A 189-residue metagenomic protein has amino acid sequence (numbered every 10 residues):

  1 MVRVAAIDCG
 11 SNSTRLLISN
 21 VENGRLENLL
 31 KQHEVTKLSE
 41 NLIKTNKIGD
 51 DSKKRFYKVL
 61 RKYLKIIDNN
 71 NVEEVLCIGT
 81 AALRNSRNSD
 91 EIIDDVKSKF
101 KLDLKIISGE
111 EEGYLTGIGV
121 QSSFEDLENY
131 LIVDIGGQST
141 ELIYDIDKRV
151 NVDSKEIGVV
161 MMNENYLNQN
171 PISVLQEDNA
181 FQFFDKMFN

Functional and structural regions predicted by a protein language model:
M1-C9, L17-I132, I143-N189: Nucleotide/phosphate-binding catalytic cleft detector across ATP-hydrolyzing and phosphate-transferring enzymes
N12-T14, Q138: Conserved Rossmann-like nucleotide-cofactor binding loop
